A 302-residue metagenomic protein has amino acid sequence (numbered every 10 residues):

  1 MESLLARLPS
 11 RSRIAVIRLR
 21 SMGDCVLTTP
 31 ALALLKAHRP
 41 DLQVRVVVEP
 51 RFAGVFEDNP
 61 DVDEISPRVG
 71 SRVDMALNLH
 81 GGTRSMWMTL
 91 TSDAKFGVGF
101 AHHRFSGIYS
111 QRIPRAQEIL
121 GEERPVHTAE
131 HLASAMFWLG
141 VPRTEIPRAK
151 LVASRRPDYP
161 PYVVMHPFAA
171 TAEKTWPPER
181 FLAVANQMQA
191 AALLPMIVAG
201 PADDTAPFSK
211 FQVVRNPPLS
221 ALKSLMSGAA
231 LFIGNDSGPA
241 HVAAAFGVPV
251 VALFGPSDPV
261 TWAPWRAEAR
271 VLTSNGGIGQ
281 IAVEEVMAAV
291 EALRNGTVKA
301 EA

Functional and structural regions predicted by a protein language model:
M1-A302: Catalytic machinery of carbohydrate-active enzymes, primarily nucleotide-sugar-dependent glycosyltransferases
